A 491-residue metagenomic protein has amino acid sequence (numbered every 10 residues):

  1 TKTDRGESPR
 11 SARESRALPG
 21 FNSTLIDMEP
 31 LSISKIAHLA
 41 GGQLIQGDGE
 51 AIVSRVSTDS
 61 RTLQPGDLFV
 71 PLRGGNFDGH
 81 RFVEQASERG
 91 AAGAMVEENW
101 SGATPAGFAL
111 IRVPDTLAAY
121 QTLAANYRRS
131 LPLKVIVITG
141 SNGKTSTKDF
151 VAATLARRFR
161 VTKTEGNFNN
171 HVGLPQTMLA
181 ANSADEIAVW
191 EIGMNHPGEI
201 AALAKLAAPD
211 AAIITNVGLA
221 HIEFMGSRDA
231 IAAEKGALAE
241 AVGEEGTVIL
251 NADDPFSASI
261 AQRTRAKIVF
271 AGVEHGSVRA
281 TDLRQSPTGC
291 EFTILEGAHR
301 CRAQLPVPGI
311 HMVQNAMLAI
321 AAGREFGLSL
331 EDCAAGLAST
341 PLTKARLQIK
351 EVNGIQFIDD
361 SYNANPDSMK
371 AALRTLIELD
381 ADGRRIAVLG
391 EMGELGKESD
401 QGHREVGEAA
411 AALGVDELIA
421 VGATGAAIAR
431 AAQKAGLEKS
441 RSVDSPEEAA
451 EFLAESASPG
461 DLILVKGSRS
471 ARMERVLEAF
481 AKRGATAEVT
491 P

Functional and structural regions predicted by a protein language model:
S8-A12, R16-A17, N22: Short, low-complexity intrinsically disordered segments enriched in A/P/G/S/L with frequent Arg, especially at protein
F21-T122, D380-A381, E408-A409, L413-A423 (+2 more regions): N-terminal leader/targeting and accessory segments in enzymes
I36, D67, A86, L123 (+14 more regions): Residue-level signal for inorganic ion chemistry
A37, A119-A252, F256-T264, E455 (+1 more regions): Phosphate-binding loop of NTP-binding sites
A37-L39, S87, V96, W100-A106 (+6 more regions): Acidic, Mg2+-coordinating active-site environments of NTP-dependent enzymes
G74-F77, L342-T343, S361-L437, S442 (+1 more regions): Active-site beta-alpha connecting loops in nucleotide-dependent enzymes
A92-G93, K134, E186, D210 (+2 more regions): Short acidic/polar active-site loop segments enriched in Thr and Asp
